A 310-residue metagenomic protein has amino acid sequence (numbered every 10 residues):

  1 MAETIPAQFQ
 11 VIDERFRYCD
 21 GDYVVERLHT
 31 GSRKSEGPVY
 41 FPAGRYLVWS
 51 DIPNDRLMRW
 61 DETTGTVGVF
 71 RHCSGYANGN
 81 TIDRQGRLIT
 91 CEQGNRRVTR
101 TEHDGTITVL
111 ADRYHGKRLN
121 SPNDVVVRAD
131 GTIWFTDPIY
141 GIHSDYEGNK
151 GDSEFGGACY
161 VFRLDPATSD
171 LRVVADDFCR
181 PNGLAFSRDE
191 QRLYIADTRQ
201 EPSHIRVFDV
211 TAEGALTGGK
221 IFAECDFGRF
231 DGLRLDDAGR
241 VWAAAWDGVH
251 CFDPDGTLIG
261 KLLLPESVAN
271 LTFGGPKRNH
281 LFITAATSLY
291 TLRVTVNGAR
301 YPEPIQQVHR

Functional and structural regions predicted by a protein language model:
M1-V24, N54, A158, Y301 (+1 more regions): Blade/loop signatures of beta-propeller domains
V24, T30-R45, C73-E92, R97 (+6 more regions): Beta-rich, blade/repeat-based domains predominating in secreted/periplasmic proteins but also intracellular
P42-R71: Beta-propeller domains
I52, Q93, P138-I139, T198-Q200 (+4 more regions): Short loop/turn segments immediately following the C-termini of beta-strands
R56-M58, R97-T99, Y160-F162, H204-R206 (+2 more regions): A short loop-to-beta-strand structural motif that recurs across blades of beta-propeller domains
D61-G65, E102-T106, D165-S169, D209-G214 (+2 more regions): Short loop/turn segments that connect beta-strands within beta-propeller blades
F135-G156, V294: Short, conserved, GDST-rich strand-edge loop motifs in beta-rich repeat architectures
N270-R310: Blade-level signature of beta-propeller repeat domains, shared across WD40, Kelch, NHL, RCC1 and BNR/Asp-box propellers
